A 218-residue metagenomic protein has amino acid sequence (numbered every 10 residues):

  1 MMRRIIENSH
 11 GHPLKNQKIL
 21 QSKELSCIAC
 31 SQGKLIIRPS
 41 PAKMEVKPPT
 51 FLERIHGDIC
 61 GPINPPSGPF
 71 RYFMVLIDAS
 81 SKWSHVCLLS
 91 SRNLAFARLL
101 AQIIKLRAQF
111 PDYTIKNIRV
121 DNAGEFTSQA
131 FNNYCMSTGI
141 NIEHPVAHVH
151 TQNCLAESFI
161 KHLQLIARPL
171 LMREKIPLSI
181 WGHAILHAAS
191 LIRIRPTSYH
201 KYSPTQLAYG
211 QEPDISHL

Functional and structural regions predicted by a protein language model:
M1-L218: HHCC-type zinc-binding knuckle of retroelement integrases
